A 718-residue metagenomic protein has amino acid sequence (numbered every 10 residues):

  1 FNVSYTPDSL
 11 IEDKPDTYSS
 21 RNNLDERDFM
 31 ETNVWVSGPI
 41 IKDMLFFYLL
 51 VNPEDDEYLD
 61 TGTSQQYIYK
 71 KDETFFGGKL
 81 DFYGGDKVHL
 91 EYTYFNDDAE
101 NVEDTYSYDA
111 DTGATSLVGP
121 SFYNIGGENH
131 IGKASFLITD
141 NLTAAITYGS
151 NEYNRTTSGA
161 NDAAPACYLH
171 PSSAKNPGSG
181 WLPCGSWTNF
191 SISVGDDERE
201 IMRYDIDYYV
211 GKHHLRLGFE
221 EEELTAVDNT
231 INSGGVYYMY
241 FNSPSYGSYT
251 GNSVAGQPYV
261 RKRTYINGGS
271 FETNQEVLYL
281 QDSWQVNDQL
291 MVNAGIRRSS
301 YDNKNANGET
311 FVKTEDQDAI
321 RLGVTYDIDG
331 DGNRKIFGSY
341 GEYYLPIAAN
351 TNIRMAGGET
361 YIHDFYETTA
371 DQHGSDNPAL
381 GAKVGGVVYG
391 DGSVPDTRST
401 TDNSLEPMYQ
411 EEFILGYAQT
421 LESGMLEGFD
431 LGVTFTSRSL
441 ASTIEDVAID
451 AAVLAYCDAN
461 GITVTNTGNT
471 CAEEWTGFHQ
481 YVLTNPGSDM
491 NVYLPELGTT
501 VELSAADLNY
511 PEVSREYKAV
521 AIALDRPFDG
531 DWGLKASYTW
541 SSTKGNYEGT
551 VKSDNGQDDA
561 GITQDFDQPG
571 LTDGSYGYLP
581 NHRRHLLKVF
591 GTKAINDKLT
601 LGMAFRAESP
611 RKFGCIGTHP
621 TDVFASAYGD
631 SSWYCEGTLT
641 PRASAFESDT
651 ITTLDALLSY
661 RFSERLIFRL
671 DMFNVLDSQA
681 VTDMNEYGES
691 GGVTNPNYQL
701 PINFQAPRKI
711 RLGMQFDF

Functional and structural regions predicted by a protein language model:
F1-Y5, L49-P53, Y92-N96, I146-S150 (+9 more regions): Transmembrane beta-barrel strands of outer-membrane/channel proteins
L24-N101, S121-S150, I320: Transmembrane beta-barrel wall of Gram-negative outer-membrane proteins
M30-V34, T74-G78, G126-G132, Y148 (+9 more regions): Hydrophobic, lipid-facing positions within transmembrane beta-strands of outer-membrane proteins
M44-F47, D86-L90, N141-A144, K212-L215 (+7 more regions): Repeated loop/turn-to-beta-strand initiation elements of outer-membrane beta-barrel proteins
H89-Q281, A459, N466-G468, E474-Q480 (+2 more regions): Replace "related TpsB outer-membrane translocases also match" with "some related outer-membrane beta-barrels such as
N287, M291, Y301, G432-C615: Gram-negative outer-membrane beta-barrel transporters
N305-N307, V312-A319, G323-L508, V513 (+1 more regions): Solvent-exposed loop/turn elements at secondary-structure boundaries
S439-S442, D446-I449, S542-K544, K598-A627 (+2 more regions): C-terminal beta-signal and adjacent terminal beta-strands/loops of Gram-negative outer-membrane beta-barrel proteins
